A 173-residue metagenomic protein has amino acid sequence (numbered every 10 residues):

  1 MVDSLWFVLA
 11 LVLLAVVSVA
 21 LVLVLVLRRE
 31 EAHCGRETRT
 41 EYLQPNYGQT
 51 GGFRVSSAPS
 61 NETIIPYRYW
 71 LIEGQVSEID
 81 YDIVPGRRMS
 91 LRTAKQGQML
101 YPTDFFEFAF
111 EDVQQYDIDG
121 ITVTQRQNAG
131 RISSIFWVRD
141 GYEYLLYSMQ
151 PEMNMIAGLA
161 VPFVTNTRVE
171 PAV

Functional and structural regions predicted by a protein language model:
M1-V12: Feature marks short, highly hydrophobic, charge-poor N-terminal signal-anchor/signal peptide-like helices that anchor
L11-L21: Core hydrophobic alpha-helical transmembrane segments of single-pass membrane proteins
L21-R29: Juxtamembrane cytosolic interface motif at the C-terminal end of transmembrane helices
E30-S134, V138-R139: Short, solvent-exposed recognition patches
D140-V173: Surface-exposed amphipathic alpha-helical segments
